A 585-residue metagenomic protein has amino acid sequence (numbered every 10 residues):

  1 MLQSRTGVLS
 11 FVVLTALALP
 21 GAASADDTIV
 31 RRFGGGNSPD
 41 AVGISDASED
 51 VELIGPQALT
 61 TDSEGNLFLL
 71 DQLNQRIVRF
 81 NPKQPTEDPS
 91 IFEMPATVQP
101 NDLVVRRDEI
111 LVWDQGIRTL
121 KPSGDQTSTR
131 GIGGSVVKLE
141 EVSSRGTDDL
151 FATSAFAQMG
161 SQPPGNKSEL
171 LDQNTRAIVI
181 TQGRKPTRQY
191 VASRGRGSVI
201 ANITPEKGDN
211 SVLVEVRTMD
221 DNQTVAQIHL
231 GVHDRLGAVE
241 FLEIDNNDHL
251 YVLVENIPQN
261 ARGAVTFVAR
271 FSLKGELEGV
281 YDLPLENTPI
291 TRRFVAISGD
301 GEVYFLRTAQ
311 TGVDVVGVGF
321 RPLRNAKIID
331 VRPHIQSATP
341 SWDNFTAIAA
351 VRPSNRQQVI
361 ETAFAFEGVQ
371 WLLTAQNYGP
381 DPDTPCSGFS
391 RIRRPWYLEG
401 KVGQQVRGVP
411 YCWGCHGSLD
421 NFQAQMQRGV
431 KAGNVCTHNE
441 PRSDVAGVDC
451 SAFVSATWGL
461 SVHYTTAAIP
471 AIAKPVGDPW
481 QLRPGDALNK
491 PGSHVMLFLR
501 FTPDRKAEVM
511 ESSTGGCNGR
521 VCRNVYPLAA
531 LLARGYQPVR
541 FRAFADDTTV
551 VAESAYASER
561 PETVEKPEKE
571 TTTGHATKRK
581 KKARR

Functional and structural regions predicted by a protein language model:
M1-F11: Bacterial N-terminal signal peptides that target proteins for export
S10-A18: Bacterial N-terminal signal peptides
S24-S337: Eukaryotic scaffold repeat domains enriched in small/polar residues
G36, D62, K83, T362-L373 (+1 more regions): Structured segments of extracytoplasmic/periplasmic soluble domains in secreted or envelope-associated proteins
L70, V78, V369-Q376, N518-R520: Short, solvent-exposed loop/turn elements at domain surfaces
V331-A338, V521-R585: Low-complexity, Gly/Ser/Thr/Pro-rich intrinsically disordered linker/tail segments
I335-S451: N-terminal capping segments
W458-A529: ...with weaker cross-activation on analogous glycine-rich loops/strands in unrelated enzymes
